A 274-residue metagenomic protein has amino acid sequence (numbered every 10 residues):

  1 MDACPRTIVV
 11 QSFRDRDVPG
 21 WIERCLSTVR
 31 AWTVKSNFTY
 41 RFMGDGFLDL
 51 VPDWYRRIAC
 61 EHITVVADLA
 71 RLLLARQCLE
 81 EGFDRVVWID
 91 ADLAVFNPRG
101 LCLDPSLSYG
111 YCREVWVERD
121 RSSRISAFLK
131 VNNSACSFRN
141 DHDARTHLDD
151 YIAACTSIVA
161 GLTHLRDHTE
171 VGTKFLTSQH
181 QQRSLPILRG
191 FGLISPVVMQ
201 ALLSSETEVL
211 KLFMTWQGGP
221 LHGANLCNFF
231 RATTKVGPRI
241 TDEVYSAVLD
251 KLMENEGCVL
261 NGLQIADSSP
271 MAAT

Functional and structural regions predicted by a protein language model:
M1-A67, E81-G82, F138-T146, V159-G161 (+5 more regions): N-terminal anchoring/stem segment of glycosyltransferases
V18, D49-V51, V95-P98, L103 (+2 more regions): Short catalytic/ligand-binding loop motif for oxyanion handling, primarily in non-cytosolic enzymes, centered on
G20-W21, D53, E118-S126: Short, charged, surface-exposed secondary-structure boundary motifs
I63-E118, F128-K130, S137: GT-A fold catalytic core of metal-dependent nucleotide-sugar glycosyltransferases, centered on the diacidic
R113-R124, D143-A153: Short, flexible, basic/aromatic active-site loop/helix in glycosyltransferases
S123-S137, H164-L165: A recurrent flexible, glycine/aromatic-enriched loop bordering the glycosyltransferase active site that acts as
N132-F138, D149-S157: Amphipathic alpha-helical interface segments
S184-L193: Catalytic beta-strand/loop signature of glycosyltransferases that borders the donor
